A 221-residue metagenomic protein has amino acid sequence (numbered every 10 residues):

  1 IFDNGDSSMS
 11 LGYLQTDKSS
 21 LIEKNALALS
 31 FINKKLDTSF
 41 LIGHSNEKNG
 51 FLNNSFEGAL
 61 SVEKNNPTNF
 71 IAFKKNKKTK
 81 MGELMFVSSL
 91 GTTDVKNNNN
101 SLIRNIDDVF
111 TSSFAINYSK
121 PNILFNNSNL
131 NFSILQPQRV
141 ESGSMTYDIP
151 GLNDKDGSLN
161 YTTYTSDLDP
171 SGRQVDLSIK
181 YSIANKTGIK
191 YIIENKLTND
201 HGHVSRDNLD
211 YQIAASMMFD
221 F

Functional and structural regions predicted by a protein language model:
I1, S7-G12, S19, N25-S30 (+3 more regions): Outer membrane beta-barrel transmembrane domains
N208-F221: Outer-membrane beta-barrel "beta-signal"
